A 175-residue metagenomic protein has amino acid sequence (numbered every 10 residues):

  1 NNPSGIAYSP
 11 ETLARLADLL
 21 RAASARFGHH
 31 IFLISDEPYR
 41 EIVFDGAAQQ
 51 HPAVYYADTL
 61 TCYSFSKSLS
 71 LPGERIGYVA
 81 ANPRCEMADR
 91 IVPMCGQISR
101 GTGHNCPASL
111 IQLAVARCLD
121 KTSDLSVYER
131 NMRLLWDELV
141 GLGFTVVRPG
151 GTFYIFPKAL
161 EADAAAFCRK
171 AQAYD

Functional and structural regions predicted by a protein language model:
N1-D175: PLP-dependent class I/II
